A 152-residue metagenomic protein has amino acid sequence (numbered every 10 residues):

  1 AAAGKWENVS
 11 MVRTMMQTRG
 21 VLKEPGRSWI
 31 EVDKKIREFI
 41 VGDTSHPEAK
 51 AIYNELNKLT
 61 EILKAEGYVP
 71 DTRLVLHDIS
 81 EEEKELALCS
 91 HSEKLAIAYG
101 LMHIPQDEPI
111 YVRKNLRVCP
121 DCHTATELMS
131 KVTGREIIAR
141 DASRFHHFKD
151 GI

Functional and structural regions predicted by a protein language model:
A1-I152: Terminal (and in a subset, N-terminal) low-complexity or junction segments at the ends of helical repeat RNA-binding
